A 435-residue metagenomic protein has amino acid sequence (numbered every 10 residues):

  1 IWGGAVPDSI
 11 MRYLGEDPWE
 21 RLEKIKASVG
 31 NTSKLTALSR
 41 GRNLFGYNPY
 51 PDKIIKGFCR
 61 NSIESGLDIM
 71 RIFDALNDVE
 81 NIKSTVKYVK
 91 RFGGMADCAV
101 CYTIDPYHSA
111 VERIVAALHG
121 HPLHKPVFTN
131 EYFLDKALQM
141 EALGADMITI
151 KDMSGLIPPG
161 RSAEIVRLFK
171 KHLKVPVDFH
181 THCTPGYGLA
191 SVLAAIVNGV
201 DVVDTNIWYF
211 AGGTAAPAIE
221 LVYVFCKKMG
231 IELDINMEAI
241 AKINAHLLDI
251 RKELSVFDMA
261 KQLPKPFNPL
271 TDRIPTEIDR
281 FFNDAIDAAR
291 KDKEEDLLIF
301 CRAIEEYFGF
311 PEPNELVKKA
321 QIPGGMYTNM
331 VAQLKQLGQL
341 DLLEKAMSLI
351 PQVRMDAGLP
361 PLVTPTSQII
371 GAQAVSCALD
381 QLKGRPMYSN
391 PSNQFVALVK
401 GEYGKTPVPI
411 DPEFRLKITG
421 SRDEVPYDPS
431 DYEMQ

Functional and structural regions predicted by a protein language model:
I1-I10, D287-Q435: Terminal or standalone catalytic/regulatory effector modules within metabolic enzymes and repeat proteins
I1-L35, N43-V177, V192-V200: Alpha/beta enzyme core
M11-R12, N48, A75, L123-V127 (+11 more regions): Hydrophobic alpha-helical scaffolding
D17-R21, I54, F58, D78-T85 (+14 more regions): General structural feature for long, well-ordered alpha-helical segments within catalytic domains of soluble enzymes
L38, A99, H180, T205-N206: Generic beta-sheet signal
I104-P106, P185-G186, Y209-A215: Short gly/pro/ser/thr-enriched loop/turn and capping motifs at secondary-structure boundaries
S191-A211, E220-P361: Active-site capping/gating regions of soluble enzymes
